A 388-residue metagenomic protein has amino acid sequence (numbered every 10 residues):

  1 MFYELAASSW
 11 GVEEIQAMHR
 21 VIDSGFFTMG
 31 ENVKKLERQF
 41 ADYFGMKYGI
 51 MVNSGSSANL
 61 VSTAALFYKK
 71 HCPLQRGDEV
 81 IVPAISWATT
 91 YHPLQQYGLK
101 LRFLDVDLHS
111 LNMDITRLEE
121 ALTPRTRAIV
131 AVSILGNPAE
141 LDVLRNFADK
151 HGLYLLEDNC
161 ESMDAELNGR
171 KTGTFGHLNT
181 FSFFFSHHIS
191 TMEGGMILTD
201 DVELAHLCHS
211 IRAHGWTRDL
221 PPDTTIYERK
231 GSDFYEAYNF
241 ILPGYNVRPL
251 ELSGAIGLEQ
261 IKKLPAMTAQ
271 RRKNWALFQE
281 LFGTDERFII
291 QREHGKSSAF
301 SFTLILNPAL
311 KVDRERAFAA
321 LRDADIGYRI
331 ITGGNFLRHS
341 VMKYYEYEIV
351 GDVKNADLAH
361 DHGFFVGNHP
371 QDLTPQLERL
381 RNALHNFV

Functional and structural regions predicted by a protein language model:
M1-F26, E31, N239-I241, G367: N-terminal "arm"/small-domain region of PLP-dependent enzymes with the aminotransferase-like
F26, G30-E79, P93-Y97, F103 (+1 more regions): Phosphate-binding glycine-rich loop
V33-R38, M46-I50, S56, T116 (+6 more regions): PLP-dependent aminotransferase class I/II
Y68-I134, P138-N159, E166: PLP-dependent aminotransferase-like
I81, R102, L155-L156, T180 (+2 more regions): Structural detector of well-ordered beta-strand residues that form the stable sheet scaffold of enzyme domains
E157-T191, H206, E236-N239: Conserved active-site segment immediately N-terminal to the catalytic lysine that forms the internal aldimine
F181-S182, G195-D200: Short beta-strand-to-turn element immediately C-terminal to the catalytic PLP-Schiff-base lysine in fold type I
